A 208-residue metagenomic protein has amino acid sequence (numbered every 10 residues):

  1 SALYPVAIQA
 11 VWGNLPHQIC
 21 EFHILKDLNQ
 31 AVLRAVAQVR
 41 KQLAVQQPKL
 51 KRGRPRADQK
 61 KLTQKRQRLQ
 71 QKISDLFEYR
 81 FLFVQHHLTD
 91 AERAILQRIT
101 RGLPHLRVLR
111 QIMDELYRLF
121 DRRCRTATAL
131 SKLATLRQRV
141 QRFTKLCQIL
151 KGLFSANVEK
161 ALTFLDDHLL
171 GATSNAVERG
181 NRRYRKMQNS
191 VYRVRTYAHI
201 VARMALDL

Functional and structural regions predicted by a protein language model:
A2, V6-R52: Conserved beta-strand -> loop -> alpha-helix junction used to position metal-binding or nucleic-acid-contacting
A2-W12, P48-L208: Acidic/histidine-rich catalytic cores and adjacent linkers of DNA breakage/strand-transfer/modification proteins
